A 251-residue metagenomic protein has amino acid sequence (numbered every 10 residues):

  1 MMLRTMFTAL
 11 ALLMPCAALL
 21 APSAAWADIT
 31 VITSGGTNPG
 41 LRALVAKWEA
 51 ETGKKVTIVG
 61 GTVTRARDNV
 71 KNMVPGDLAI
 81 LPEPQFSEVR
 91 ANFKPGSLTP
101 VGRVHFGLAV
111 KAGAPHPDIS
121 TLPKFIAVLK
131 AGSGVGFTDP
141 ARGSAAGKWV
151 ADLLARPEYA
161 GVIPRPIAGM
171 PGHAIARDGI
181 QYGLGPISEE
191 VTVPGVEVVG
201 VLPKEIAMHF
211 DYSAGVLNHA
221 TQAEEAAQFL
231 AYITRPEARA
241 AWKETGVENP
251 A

Functional and structural regions predicted by a protein language model:
M1-T5: Positively charged n-region of N-terminal signal peptides that target proteins for export
M6, A21-A24, N69: Small/flexible residues
M6-A9, G53: N-terminal compositionally biased, intrinsically disordered segments and leader/signal-like regions
T8-A21: Bacterial N-terminal signal peptides
W26-P75, E83-V104, V110-A251: Exported/periplasmic ABC-transporter solute-binding proteins
